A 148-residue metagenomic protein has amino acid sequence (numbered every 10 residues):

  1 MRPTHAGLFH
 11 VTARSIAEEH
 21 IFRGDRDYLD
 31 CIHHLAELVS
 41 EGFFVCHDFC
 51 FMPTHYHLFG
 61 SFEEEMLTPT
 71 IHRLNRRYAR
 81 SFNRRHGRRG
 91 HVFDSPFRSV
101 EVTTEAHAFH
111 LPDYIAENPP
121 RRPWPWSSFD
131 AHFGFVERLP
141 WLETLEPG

Functional and structural regions predicted by a protein language model:
M1-T54, S61-G148: Short Pro-Cys-Gly-centered "Cys-loop" motif that presents a nucleophilic cysteine in a tight turn
